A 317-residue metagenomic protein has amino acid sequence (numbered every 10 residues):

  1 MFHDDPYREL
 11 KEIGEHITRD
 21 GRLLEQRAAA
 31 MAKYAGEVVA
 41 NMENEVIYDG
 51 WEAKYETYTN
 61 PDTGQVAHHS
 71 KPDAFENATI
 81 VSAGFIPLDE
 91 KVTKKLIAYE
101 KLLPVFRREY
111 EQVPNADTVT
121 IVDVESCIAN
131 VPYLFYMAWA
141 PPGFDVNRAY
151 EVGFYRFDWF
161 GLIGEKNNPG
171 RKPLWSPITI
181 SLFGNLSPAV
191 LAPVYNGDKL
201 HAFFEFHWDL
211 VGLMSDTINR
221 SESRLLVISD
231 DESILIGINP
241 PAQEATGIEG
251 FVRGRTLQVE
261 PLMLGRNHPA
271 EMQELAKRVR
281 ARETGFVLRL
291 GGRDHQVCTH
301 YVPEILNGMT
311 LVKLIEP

Functional and structural regions predicted by a protein language model:
M1-E90: Juxtamembrane extracytoplasmic/periplasmic/luminal helical "stalk" adjacent to the first N-terminal
Y7, K11-G14, E25, A29 (+3 more regions): Short amphipathic alpha-helical segments
A28, V119, L225-L226: Short hydrophobic secondary-structure edge segments in sensory/regulatory modules of signaling proteins
N77-E111, V152-F183, G265-R289: Alpha-helix-centered segments that form part of catalytic cores
T93, F183-N219, C298-H300, N307-P317: Conserved beta-strands of PAS-like sensory domains
V105-R108, F203-G254: Solvent-exposed, extracytoplasmic
E125-H207: Extracytoplasmic/periplasmic ligand-binding sensor regions of membrane-associated signaling proteins
R255-P317: Extracellular/periplasmic juxtamembrane segments that couple receptor/chemosensory ectodomains to their
